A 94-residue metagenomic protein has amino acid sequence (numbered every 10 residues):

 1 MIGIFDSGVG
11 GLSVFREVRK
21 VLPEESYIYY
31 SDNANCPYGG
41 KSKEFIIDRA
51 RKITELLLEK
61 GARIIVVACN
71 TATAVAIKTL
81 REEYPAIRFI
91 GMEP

Functional and structural regions predicted by a protein language model:
M1-P94: Non-catalytic structural scaffold of enzyme domains
